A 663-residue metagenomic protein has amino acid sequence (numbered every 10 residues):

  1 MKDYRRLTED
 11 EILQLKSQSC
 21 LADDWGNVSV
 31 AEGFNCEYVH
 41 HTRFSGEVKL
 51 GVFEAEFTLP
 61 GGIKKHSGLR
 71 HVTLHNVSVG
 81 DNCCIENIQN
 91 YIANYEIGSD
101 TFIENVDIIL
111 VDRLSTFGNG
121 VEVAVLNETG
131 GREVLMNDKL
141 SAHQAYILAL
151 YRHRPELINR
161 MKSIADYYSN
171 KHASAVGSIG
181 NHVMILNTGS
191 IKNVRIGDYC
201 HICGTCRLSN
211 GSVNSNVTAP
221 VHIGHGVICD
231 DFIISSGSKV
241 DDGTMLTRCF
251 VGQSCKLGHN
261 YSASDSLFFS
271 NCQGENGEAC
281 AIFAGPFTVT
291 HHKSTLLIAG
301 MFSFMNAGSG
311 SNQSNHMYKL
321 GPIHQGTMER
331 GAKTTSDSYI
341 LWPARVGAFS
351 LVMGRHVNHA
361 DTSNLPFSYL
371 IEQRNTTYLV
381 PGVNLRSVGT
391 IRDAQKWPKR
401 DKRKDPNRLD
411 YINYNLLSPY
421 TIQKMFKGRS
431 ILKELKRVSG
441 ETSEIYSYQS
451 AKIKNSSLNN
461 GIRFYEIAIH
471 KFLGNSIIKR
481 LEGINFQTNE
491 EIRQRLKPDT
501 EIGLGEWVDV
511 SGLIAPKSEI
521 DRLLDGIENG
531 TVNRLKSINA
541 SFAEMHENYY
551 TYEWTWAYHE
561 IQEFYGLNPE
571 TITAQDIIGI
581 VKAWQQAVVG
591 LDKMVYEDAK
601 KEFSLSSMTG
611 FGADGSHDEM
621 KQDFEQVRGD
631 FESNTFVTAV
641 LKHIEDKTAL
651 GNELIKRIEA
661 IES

Functional and structural regions predicted by a protein language model:
M1-L7: Intrinsically disordered, low-structural-confidence terminal and linker regions
L13-A22, V30-F53, F57-L69, S78 (+5 more regions): Glycine-rich hexapeptide-repeat left-handed beta-helix
H71, G80, K171, T188: Long, structured ligand/cofactor-binding scaffold of large enzymes
N90-Y91, Y95-I97, T101-F102, D107-F117 (+8 more regions): Long, charge-dense tracts
V106, Q373-E662: Long, compositionally biased intrinsically disordered regions
R160-G180: Glycine-rich adenosyl-nucleotide cofactor-binding module
